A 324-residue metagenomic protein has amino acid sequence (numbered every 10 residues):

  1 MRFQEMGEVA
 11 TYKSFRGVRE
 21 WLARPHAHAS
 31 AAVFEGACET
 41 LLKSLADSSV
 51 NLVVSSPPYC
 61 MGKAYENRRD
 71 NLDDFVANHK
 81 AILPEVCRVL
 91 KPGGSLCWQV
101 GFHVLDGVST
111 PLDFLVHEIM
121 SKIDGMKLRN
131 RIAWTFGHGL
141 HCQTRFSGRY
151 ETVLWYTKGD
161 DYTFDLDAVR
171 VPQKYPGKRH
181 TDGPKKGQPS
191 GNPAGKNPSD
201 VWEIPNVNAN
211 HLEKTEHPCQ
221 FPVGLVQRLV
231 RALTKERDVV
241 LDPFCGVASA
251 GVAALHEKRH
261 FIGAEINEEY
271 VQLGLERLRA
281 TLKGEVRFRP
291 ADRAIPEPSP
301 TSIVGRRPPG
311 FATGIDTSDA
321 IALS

Functional and structural regions predicted by a protein language model:
M1-L273, G310-S324: Core catalytic lobe of class I
Q272-S324: PRPP-dependent phosphoribosyltransferase catalytic core
